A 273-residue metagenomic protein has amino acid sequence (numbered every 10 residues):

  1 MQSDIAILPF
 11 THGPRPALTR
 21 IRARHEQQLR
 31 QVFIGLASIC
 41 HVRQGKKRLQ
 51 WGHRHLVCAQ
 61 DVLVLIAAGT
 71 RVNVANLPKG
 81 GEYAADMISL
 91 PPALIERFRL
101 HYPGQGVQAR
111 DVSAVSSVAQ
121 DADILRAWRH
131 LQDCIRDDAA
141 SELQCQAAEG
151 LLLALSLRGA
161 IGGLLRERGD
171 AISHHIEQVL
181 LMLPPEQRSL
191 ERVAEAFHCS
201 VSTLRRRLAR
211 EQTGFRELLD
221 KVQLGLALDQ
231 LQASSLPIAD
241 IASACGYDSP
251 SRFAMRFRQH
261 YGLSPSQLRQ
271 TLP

Functional and structural regions predicted by a protein language model:
M1-S3, S251-P273: …primarily DNA-binding HTH/wHTH and HhH modules…
F10-A109: N-terminal regulatory/effector-sensing and dimerization cores that precede helix-turn-helix DNA-binding domains
D61, R192-C199, L204, L208 (+3 more regions): Append "Primarily bacterial transcriptional regulators
P103-A154, R158: Amphipathic alpha-helical segments enriched in hydrophobic/aromatic residues interleaved with Lys/Arg
D123, A147, R168-I176, L219-Q223: N-terminal positioning helix adjacent to the helix-turn-helix/winged-helix DNA-binding module
H130-A140, L153-G162, I176-S189, L208 (+2 more regions): Basic, amphipathic alpha-helical hairpins
L183-Q187, F215, S264-P265: Short helix/strand-capping hinge loops at secondary-structure junctions that flank key functional elements
R210-S249, Q270-P273: Terminal helix-turn-helix DNA-binding modules in bacterial transcription factors
